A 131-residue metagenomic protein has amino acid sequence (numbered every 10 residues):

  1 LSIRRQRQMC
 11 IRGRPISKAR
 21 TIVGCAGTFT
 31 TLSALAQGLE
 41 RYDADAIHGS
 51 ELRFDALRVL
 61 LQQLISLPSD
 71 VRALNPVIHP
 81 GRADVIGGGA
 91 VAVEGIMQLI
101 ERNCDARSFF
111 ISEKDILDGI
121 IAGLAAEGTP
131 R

Functional and structural regions predicted by a protein language model:
R4-Q8, R12-R131: Helical "lid/coupling" subdomains associated with nucleotide-phosphate turnover
